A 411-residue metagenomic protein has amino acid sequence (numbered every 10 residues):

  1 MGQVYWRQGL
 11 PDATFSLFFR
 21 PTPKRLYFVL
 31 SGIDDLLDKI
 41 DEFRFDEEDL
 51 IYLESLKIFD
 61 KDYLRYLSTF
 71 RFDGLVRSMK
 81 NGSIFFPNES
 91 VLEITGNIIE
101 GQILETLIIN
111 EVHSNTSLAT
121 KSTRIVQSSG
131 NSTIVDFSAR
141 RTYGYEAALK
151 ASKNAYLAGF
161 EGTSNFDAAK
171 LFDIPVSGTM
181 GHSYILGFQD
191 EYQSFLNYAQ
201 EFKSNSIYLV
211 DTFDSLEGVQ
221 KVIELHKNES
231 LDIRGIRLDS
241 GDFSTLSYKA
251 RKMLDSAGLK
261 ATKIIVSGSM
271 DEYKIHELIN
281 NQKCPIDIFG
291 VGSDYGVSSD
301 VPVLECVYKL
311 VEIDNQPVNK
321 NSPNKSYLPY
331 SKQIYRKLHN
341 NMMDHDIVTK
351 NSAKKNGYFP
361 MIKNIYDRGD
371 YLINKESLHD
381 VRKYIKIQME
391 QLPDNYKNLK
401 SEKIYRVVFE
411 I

Functional and structural regions predicted by a protein language model:
M1-F202, L216, D232, V307-I411: Ordered alpha/beta subdomains of enzyme catalytic regions
S183-M342: Glycine-rich phosphate/ribose-binding loops and adjacent secondary-structure elements that form binding surfaces
